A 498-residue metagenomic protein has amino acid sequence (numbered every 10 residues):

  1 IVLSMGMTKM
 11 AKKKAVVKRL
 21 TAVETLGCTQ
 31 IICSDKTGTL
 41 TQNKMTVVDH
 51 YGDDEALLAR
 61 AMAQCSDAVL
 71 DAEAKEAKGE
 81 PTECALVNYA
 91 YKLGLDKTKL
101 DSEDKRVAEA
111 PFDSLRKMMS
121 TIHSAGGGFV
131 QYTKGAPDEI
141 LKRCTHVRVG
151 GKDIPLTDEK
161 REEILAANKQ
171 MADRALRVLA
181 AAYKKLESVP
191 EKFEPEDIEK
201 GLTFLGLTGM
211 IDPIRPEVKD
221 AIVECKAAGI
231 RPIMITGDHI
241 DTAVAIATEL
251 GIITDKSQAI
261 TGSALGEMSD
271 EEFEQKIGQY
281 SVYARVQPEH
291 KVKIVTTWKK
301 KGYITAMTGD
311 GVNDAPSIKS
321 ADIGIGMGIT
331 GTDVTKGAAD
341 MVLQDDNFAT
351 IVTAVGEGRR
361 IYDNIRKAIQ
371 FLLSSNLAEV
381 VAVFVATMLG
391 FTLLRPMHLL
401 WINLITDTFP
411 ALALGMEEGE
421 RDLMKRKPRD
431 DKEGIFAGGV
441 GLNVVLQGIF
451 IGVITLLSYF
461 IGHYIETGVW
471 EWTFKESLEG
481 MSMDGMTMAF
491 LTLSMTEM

Functional and structural regions predicted by a protein language model:
I1-P428, E433-F436, I449, F490: Conserved cytosolic headpiece of P-type ATPases
T387-R395, I461-G485: Helix-coil boundary and interhelical linker segments in multi-pass alpha-helical membrane proteins
T406, I451-G452, D484-M498: Generic alpha-helical transmembrane segments
D430-F450, E476-M488: Membrane-water interface at loop-to-transmembrane-helix junctions
I449-E466: Alpha-helical transmembrane segments and their membrane-interface junctions in multi-pass membrane proteins
